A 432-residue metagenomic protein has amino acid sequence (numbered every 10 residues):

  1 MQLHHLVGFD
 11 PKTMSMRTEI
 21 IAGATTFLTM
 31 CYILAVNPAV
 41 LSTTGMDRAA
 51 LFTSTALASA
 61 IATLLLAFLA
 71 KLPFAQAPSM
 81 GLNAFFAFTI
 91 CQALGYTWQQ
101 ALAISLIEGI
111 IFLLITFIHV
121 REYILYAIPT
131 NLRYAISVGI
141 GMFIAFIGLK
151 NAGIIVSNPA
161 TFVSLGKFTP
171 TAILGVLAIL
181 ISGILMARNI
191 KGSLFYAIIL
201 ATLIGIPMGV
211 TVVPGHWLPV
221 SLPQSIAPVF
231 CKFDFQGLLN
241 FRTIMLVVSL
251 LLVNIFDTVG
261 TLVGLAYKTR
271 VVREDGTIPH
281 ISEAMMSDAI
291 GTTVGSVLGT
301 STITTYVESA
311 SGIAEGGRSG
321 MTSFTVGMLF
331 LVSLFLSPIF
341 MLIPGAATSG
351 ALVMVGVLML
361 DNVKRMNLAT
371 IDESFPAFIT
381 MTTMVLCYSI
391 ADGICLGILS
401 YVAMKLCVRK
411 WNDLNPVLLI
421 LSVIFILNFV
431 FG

Functional and structural regions predicted by a protein language model:
M1-A50, V163-S164, Y196-S282, V423-L427: Helix-loop-helix hairpins and the membrane-proximal interhelical loops of multi-pass alpha-helical transport proteins
Q2-N37, A58, S79-F88, Q92-S137 (+1 more regions): Helix-loop-helix junctions within the multi-pass membrane cores of secondary transporters/permeases
I20, V40, I124, G192 (+3 more regions): Residue-level signature of catalytic and energy-coupling elements of molecular machines, predominantly ATP/GTP-dependent
G45-L64: Loop-to-helix transition at the N-terminal end of transmembrane alpha-helices
R48-A49, F74, W98, I390: Membrane-helix interface/capping residues of multi-pass secondary transporters
A60-M80, I111: Juxtamembrane transmembrane-helix boundary signature
L94-P207, F324-G432: Membrane-embedded alpha-helical modules
